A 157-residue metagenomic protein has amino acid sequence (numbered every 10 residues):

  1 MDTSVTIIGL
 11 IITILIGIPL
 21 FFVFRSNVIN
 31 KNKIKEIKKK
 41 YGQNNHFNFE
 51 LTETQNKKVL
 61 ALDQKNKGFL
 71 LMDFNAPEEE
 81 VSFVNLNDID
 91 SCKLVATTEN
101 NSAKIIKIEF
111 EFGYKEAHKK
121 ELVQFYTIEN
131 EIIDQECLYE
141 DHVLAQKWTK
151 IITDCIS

Functional and structural regions predicted by a protein language model:
T3-F69: Anionic N-terminal interaction surfaces
G9, K57, E79-V81, F110-E111: Intrinsically disordered, low-complexity boundary segments flanking structured domains
R25-K33, E53, F83-T98, A145-Q146: Charged, low-complexity, helix/coiled-coil-prone segments
F47, E79, Q135: Short, flexible active-site loop motifs that bind/organize anionic cofactors or intermediates
N66-I108: Phosphoinositide-binding peripheral membrane targeting modules
C92-S157: Acidic, Ser/Thr- and proline-rich intrinsically disordered linker/docking segments of eukaryotic scaffolds
